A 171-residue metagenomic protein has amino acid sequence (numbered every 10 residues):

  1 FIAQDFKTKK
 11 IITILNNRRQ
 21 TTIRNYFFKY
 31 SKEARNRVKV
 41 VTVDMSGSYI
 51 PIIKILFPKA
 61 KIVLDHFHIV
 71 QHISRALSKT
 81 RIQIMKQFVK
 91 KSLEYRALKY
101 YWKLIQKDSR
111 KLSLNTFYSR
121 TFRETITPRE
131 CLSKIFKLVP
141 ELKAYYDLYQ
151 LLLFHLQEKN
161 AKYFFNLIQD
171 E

Functional and structural regions predicted by a protein language model:
F1-A3: Gly/Thr-rich phosphate-binding beta-strand-loop-beta motif of the actin/hexokinase/Hsp70
F6-K10, I14-N16, T21-N25, K29-K61 (+2 more regions): Acidic/histidine-rich catalytic cores and adjacent linkers of DNA breakage/strand-transfer/modification proteins
L56-A60, L77-I82: Short secondary-structure boundary/capping segments
H66-T80: RNase H-like two-metal-ion nuclease catalytic core shared by retroviral integrases and related mobile-element nucleases
K86: A charged helix-plus-loop insertion that forms the helical arch/lid used to bind and gate nucleic-acid substrates
